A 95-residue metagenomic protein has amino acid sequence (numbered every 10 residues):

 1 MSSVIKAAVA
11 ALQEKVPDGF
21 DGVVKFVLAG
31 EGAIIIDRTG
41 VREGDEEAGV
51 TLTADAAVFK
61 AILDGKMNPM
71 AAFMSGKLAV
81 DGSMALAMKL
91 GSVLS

Functional and structural regions predicted by a protein language model:
M1-S95: Feature captures hydrophobic
